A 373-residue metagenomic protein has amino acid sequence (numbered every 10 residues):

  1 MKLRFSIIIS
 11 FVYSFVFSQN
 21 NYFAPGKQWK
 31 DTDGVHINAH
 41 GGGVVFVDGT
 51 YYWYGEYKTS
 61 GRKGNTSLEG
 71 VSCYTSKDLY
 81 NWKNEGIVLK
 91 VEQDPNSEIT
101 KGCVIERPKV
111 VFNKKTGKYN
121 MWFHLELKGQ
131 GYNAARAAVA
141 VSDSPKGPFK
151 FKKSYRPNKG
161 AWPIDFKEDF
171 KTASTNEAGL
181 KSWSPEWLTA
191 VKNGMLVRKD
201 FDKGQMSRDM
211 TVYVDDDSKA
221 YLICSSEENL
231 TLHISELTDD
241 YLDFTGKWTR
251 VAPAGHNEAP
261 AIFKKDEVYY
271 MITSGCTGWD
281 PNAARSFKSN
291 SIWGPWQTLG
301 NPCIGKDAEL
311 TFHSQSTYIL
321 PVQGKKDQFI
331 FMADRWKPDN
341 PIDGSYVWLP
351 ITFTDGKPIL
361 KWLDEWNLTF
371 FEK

Functional and structural regions predicted by a protein language model:
M1-N20: Bacterial Sec-dependent N-terminal signal peptides
S18-K373: Carbohydrate-active catalytic/glycan-binding domains of CAZyme proteins, especially the secreted or lumenal ectodomains
